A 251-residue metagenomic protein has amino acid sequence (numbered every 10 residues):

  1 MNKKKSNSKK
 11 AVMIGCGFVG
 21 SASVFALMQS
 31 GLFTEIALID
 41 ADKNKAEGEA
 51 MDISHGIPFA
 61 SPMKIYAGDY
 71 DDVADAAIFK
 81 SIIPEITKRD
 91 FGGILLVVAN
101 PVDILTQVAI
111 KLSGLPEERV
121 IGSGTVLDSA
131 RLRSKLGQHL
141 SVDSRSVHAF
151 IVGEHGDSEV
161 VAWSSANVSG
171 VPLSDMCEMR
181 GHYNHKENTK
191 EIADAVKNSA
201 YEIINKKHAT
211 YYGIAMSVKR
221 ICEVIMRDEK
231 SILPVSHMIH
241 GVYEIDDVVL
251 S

Functional and structural regions predicted by a protein language model:
M1-K9, F33: A short, basic/flexible loop-to-alpha-helix module at the beginning of a structural domain
K10, T34-E35, I94, R119: Residues at the starts of beta-strands that form the adenosine-phosphate
C16-G17: Glycine-rich Rossmann-fold phosphate-binding loop(s) that bind the pyrophosphate of adenine dinucleotide cofactors
G20-S21: N-terminal Rossmann-fold NAD(P) dinucleotide-binding loop
Q29-E35, G114-P116: Conserved S-adenosyl-L-methionine
E35, I39-V73: Conserved N-terminal Rossmann-fold NAD(P) cofactor-binding segment
D75-R133: Rossmann-like NAD(P)(H) cofactor-binding subdomain of soluble oxidoreductases
S113-R119, D128-S251: C-terminal substrate-binding/catalytic lobe of Rossmann-fold NAD(P)-dependent dehydrogenases
